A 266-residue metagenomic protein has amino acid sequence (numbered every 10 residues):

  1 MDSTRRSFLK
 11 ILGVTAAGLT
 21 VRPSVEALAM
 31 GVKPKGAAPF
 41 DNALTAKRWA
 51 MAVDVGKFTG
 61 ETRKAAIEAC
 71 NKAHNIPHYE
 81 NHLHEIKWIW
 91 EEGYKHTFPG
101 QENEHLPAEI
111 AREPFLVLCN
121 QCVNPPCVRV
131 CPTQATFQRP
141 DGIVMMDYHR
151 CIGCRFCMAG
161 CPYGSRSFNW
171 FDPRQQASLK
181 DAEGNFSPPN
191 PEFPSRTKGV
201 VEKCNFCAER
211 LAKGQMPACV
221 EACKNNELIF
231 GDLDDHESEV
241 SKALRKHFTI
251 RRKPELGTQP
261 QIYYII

Functional and structural regions predicted by a protein language model:
M1-A16: N-terminal secretory signal peptides and thylakoid transit peptides that target proteins across membranes
R5-R6, C157, E227: Short, cationic motifs built from Arg/Lys/His that form the positively charged side of catalytic pockets
L12, A16-S24, A73-H78, S165 (+1 more regions): A generic secondary-structure signal for well-formed alpha-helical elements
R22-K64, E255-I266: C-terminal segment of N-terminal export signals and the immediately downstream linker at the start of the mature
N42-T62, E102-R129, T133-P217, E221: Ferredoxin-like iron-sulfur electron-transfer modules
I67-A69, A73-T97, R155-C161: Carboxylate/His-rich catalytic cores and anion/metal-binding grooves
E209-I266: Long, compositionally biased charged/polar accessory segments in the mid-to-C-terminal portions of proteins
